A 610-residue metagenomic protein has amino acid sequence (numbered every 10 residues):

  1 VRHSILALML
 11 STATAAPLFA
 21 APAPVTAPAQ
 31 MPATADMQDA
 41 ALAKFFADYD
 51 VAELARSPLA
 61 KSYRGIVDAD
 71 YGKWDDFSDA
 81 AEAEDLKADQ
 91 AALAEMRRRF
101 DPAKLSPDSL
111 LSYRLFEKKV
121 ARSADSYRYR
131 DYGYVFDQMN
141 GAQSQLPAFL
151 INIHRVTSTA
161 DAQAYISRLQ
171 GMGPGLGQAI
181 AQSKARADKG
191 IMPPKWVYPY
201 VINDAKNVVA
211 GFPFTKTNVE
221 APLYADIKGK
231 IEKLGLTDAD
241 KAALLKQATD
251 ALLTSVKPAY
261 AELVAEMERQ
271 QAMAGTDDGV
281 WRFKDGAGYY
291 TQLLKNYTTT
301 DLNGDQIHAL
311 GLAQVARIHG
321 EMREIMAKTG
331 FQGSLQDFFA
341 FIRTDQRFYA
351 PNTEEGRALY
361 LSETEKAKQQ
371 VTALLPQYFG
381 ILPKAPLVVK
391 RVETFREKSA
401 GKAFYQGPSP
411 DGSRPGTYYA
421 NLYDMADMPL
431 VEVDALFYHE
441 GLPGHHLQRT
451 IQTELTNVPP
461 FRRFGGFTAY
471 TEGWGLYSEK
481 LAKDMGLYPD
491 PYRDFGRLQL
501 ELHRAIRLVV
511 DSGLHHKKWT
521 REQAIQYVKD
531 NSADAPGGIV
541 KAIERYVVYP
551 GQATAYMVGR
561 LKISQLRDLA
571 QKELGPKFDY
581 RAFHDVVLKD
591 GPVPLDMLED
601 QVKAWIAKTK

Functional and structural regions predicted by a protein language model:
V1-F19: Gram-negative bacterial Sec-dependent N-terminal signal peptides
A21-K610: N-terminal maturation segment of proteins
